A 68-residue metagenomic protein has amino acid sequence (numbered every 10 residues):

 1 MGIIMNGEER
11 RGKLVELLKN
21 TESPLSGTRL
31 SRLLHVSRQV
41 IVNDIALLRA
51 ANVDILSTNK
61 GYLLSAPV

Functional and structural regions predicted by a protein language model:
M1-L33: Extreme N-terminal segment that seeds HTH/winged-HTH DNA-binding domains in transcriptional regulators
Q39: Key DNA-contact positions within bacterial/archaeal DNA-binding proteins
A46-V68: HTH-adjacent hinge/linker in prokaryotic transcriptional regulators
